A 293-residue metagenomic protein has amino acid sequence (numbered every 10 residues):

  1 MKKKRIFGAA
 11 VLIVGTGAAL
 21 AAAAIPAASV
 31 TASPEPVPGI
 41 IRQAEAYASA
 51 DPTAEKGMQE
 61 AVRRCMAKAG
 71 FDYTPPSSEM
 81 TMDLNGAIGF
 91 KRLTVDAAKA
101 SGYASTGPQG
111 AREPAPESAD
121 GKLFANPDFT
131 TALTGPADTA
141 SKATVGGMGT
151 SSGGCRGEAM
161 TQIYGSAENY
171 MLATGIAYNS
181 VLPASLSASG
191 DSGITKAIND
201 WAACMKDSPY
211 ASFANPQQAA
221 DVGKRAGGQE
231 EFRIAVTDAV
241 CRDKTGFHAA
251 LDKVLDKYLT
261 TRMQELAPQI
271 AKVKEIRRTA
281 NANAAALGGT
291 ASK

Functional and structural regions predicted by a protein language model:
M1-G15: N-terminal export and membrane-targeting signals
R5, A21-K293: Cell-envelope/extracellular polymer assembly enzymes that use nucleotide-activated donors
G15-A21: Hydrophobic alpha-helical membrane segments, chiefly transmembrane helices and signal peptide h-regions, characterized
